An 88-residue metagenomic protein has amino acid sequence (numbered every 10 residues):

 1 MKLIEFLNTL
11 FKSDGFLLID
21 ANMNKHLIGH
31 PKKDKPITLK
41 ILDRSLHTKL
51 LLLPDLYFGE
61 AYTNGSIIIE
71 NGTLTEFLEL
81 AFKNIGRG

Functional and structural regions predicted by a protein language model:
M1-G88: Feature captures hydrophobic
